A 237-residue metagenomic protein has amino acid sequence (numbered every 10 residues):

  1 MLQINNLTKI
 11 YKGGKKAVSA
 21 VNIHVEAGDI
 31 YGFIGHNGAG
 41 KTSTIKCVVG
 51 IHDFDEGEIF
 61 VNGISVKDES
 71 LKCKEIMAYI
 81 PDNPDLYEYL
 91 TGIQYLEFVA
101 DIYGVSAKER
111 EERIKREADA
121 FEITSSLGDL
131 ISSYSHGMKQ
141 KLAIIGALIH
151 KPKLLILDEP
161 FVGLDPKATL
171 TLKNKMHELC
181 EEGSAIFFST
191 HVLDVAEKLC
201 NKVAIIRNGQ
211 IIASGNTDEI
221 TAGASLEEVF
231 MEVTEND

Functional and structural regions predicted by a protein language model:
G57-D68, K72-C73, M77: Conserved ABC transporter NBD signature motif
E97, D101, K108-S126: Conserved ABC ATPase "signature" region
I149-K153: A short, proline-enriched helix->beta-strand linker immediately N-terminal to the Walker B motif in ABC-type P-loop
L155-E159: Catalytic Walker B motif of ABC-type/P-loop ATPase nucleotide-binding domains
T169-E182: Helical segment within the ABC ATPase nucleotide-binding domain
S214-G215: ABC ATPase "signature
